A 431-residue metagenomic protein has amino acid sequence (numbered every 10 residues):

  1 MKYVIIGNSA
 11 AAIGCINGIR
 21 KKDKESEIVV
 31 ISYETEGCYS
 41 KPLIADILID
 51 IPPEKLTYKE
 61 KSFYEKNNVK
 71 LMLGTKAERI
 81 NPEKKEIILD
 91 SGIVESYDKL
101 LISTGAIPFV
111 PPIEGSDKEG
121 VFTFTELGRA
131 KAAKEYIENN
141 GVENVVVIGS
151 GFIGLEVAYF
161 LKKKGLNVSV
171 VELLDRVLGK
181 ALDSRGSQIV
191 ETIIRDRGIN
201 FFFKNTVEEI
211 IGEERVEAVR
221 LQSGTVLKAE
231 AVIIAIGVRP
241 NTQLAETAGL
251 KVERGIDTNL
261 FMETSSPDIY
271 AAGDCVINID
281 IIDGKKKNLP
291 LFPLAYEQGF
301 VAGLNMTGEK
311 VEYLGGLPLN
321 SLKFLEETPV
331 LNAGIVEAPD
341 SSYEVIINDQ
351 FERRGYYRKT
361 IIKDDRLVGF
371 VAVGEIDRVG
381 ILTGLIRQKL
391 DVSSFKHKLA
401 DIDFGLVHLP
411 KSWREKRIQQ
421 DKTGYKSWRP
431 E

Functional and structural regions predicted by a protein language model:
M1, K21, C275-G380, S427-E431: Mid-to-C-terminal Rossmann-like scaffold of FAD/NAD(P)H-dependent oxidoreductases
M1-K70, A158-L182: Beta1-alpha1 glycine-rich phosphate/pyrophosphate-binding loop at the start of Rossmann-like nucleotide-binding domains
M1-S9, V142-G151: Beta1/beta-strand and adjacent pyrophosphate-binding region of the FAD-binding site in flavoprotein oxidoreductases
K2, V219, S223, L227-K251 (+1 more regions): C-terminal catalytic lobe of FAD-dependent flavoproteins
V4, K59-V145, R220-Q222, I233-A235 (+3 more regions): FAD-binding core/adjacent interface of flavoenzyme oxidoreductases
S9-I13, T35, A106-P108, G128 (+3 more regions): Residue-level detector of alpha-helix initiation sites
E25-E27, L71-L89, E95, K163-L260: A Rossmann-like FAD-binding core segment of flavoenzymes
D117-G141, I210-R220, T225-V301, S394-L399: FAD-site-proximal beta/loop scaffold in flavoenzymes
